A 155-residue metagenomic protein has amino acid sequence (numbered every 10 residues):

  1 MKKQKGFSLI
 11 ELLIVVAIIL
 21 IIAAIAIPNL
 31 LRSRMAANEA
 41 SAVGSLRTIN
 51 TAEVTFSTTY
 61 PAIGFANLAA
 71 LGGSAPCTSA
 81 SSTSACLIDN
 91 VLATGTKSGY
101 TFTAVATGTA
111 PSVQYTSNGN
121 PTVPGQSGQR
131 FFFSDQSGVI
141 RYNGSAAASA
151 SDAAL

Functional and structural regions predicted by a protein language model:
K2-L30: N-terminal single-pass transmembrane signal-anchor helix
V16, V43, N50: Conserved catalytic core of two-component sensor histidine kinases
A24, E39, T55: Functionally critical, cavity-lining and gating residues within the transmembrane helices of 12-TM secondary
A26, S33, E53: Conserved alpha-helical elements of the SDR catalytic core
N29-L46: Aliphatic-rich helix starts adjacent to a transmembrane/signal segment
T48-G128, S134-I140, G144, D152-L155: Extracellular/periplasmic head regions of type IV pilus-like filament subunits
